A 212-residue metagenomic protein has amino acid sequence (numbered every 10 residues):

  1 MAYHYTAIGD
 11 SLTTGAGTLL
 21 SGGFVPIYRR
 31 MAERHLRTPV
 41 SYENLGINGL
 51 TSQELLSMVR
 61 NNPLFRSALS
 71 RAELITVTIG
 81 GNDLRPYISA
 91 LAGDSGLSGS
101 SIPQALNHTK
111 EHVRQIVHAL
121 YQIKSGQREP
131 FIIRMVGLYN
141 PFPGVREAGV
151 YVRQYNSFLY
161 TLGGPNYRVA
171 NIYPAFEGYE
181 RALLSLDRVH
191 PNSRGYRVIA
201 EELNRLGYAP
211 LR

Functional and structural regions predicted by a protein language model:
M1-N48: Serine-esterase "nucleophile elbow" of acetyl-processing enzymes
L12, I47-T51, N140, F176: Residue-level detector of flexible, active-site-proximal loop/helix-junction positions within diverse enzyme catalytic
A16-S21, S57, V145-G149: Short, solvent-exposed loop/turn segments at secondary-structure boundaries
V25-A32, V59, R114-Q122: Short, well-ordered amphipathic alpha-helices
R30, Q53, F65: N-terminal carbohydrate-binding/catalytic regions of secreted carbohydrate-active enzymes
G49-R60: Structural motif
P63-R212: Alpha-helical cap/lid subdomain in secreted, periplasmic, or secretory-pathway luminal O-acyl-processing enzymes
